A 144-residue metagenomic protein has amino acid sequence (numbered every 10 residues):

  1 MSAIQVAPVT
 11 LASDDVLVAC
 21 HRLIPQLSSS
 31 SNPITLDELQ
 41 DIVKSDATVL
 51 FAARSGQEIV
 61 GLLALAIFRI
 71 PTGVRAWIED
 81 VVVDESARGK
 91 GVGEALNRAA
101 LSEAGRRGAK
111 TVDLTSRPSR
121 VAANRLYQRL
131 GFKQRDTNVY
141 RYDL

Functional and structural regions predicted by a protein language model:
A3-V74, E79, N97-R98, E103 (+2 more regions): Acetyl-CoA-dependent GNAT
Q26, A87, K110-T111: Short, contiguous strand/loop micro-motifs
V83, G89-S102, R125, R129: Conserved acetyl-CoA-binding loop-helix of GNAT-fold acetyltransferases
D84, R117: Residue-level recognition of the GNAT/N-acetyltransferase active site
E94, P118-D136, R141-Y142: Conserved active-site alpha-helix within GNAT-family acetyltransferase domains
A104-S116: Conserved GNAT acetyl-CoA-binding A-motif
